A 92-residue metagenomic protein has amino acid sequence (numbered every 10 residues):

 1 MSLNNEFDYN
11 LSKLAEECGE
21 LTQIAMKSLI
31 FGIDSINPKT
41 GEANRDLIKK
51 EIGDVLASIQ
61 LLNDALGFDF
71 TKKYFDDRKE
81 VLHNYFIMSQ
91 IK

Functional and structural regions predicted by a protein language model:
M1-I52, L56-K92: Flexible "arm" and connector segments at domain edges
